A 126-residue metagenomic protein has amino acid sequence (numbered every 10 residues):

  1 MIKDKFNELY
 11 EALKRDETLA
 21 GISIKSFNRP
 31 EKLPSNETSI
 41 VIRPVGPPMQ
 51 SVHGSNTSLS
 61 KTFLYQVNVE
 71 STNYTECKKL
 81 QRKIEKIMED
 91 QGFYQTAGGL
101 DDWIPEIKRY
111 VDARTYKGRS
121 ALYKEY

Functional and structural regions predicted by a protein language model:
M1-V52: Small/polar-rich, solvent-exposed N-terminal microdomains that initiate assembly or binding
F6-E17, Q81-F93: Amphipathic alpha-helical segments
L59-T72, R109-A121: Oligomerization/assembly interface segments of phage tail-like spikes and tubes
V69-R82: Charged low-complexity stretches with an acidic bias
R82-Y126: Acidic-leaning, charged glycine-interspersed low-complexity segments
